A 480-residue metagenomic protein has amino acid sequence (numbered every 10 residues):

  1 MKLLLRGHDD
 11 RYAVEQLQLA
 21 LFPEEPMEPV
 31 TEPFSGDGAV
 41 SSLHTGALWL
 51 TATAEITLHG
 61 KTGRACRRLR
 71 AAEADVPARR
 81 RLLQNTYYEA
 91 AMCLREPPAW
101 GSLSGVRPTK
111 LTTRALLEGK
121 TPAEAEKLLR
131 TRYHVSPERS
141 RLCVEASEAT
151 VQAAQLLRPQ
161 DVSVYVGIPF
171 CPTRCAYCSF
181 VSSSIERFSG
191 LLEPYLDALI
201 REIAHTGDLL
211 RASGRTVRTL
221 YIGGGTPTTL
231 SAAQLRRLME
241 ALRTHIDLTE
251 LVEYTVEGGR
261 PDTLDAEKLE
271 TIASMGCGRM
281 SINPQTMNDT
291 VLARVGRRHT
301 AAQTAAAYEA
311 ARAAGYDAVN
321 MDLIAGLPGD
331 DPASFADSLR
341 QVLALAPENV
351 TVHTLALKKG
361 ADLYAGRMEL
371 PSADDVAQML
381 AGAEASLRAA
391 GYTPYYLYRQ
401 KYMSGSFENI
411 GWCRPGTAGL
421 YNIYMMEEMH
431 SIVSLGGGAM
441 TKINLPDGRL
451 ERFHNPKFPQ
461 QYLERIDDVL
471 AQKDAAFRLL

Functional and structural regions predicted by a protein language model:
M1-K120, L199, P415-L480: Radical SAM enzyme core and accessory elements
P29-A39, G360-L435: A C-terminal junction/extension of Radical SAM enzymes
A52-A54, V166, M280-I282: Short beta-strand motif preference
K61-G63, R68-D75, G119-E124, L209-R215 (+3 more regions): Short, glycine- and charge-enriched coil/turn segments that flank and shape catalytic ligand pockets
A90-P97, L117-V164, S213: N-terminal [4Fe-4S]-dependent radical SAM core
D161-L196: Canonical Radical SAM [4Fe-4S] cluster-binding loop centered on the CxxxCxxC motif and its immediate flanking residues
G167, S281, N349-H353, I423 (+1 more regions): Beta-strand scaffold of nucleotide-dependent catalytic cores
S182-A383: Conserved non-cysteine loop/helix-boundary elements of the Radical SAM core domain that shape
